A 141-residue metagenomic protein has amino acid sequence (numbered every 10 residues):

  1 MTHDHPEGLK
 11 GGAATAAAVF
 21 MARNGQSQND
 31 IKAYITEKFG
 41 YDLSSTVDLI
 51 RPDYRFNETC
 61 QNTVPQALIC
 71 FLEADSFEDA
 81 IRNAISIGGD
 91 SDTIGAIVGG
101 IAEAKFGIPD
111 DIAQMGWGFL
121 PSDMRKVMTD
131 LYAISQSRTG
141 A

Functional and structural regions predicted by a protein language model:
M1, A14-F20, N62, Q66-G140: Catalytic phosphate/nucleotide-handling subdomain of diverse soluble enzymes
G8-L9: Aromatic-lined, polymer-binding surfaces characteristic of secreted/periplasmic polysaccharide-degrading enzymes
A16-R23, S27-R55: Small-residue-rich helix-loop
